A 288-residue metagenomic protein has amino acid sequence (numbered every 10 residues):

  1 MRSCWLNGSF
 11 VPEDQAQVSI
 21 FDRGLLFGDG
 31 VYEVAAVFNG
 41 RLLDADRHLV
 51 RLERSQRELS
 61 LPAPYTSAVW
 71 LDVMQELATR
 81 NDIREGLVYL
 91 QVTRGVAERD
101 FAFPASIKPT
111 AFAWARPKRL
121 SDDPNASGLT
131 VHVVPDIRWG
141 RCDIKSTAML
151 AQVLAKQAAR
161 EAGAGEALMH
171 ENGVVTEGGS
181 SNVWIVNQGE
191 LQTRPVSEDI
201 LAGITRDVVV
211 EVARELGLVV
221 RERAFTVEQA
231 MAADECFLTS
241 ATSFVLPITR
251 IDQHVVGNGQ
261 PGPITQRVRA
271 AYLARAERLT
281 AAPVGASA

Functional and structural regions predicted by a protein language model:
M1-L168, N172-V174, S197, L201 (+1 more regions): Conserved alpha/beta cores of soluble small-molecule-handling proteins
L168, V174-V196, A202: Glycine- and Gly-Pro-enriched alpha-helical subdomains that act as flexible, kink-prone "lid/hinge" or packing modules
T205-R206: Secondary-structure junction motif
